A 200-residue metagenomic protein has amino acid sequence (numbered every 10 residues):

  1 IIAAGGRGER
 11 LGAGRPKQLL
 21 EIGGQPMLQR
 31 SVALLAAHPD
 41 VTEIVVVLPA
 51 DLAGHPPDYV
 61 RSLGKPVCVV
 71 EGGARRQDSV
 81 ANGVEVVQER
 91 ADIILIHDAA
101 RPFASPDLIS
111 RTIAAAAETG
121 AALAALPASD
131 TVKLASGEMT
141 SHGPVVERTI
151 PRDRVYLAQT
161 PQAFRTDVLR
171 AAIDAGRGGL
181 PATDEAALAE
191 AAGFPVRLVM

Functional and structural regions predicted by a protein language model:
I1-A53, V67: N-terminal glycine-rich phosphate-binding loop and ensuing alpha1 helix
I2, L28, G83, H97-D98 (+2 more regions): Residue-level signal for inorganic ion chemistry
I2, V45-V46, I96, A121-A124 (+1 more regions): Structural beta-sheet core signal
A53-Y59: Acidic helix N-cap motif at the loop->helix transition within catalytic regions of sugar-transfer enzymes
R61-A74: Conserved donor nucleotide-binding strand/loop of the catalytic core
R76, A99-F103, D130: Acidic metal-phosphate-binding loop of nucleotide-sugar-dependent transferases
D78-I93: Active-site nucleotide-sugar/metal-binding loop of Leloir-type enzymes
A104-V199: Conserved core of the sugar-phosphate nucleotidyltransferase
